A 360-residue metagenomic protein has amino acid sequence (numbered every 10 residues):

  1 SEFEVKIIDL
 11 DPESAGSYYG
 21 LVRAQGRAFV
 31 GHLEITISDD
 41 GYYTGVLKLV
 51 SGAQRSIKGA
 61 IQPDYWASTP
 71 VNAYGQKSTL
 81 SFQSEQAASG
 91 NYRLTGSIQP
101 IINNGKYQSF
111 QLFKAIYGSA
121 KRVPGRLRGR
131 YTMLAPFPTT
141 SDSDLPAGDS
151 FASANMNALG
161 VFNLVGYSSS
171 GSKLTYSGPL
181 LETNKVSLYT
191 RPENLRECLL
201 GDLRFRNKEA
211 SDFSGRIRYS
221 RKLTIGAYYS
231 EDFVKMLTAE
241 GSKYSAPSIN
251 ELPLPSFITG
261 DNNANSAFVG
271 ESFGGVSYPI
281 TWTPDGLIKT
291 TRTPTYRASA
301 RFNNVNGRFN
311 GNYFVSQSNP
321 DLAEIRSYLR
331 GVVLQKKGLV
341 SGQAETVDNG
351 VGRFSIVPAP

Functional and structural regions predicted by a protein language model:
S1-F3: Extracellular and select intracellular beta-sandwich modules with Ser/Thr-enriched, small-residue motifs on
K6-P360: Mature soluble binding/inhibitory domains
